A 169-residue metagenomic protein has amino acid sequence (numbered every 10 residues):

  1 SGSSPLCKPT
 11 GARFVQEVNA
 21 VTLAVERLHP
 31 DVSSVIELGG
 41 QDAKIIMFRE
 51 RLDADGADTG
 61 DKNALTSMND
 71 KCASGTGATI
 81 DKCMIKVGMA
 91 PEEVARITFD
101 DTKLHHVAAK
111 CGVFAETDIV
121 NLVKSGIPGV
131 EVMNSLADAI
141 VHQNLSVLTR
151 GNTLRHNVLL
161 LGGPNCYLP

Functional and structural regions predicted by a protein language model:
S1, L38-D42, T76, G162-N165: A short acidic Gly-Thr/Ser loop motif
S1-N19, I46-L52, A64: Short beta-strand-loop/turn "lid" adjacent to the catalytic site in phosphate-handling enzymes
G2-P5, N152-P169: Glycine-rich phosphate-binding loops at beta-strand->alpha-helix junctions
L28, E50, A54-K103: Glycine-rich phosphate-binding loop plus the immediately following alpha-helix
S33-I36, A73: Short glycine-aspartate micro-motif
N63, P128, G151-N157: Short, surface-exposed connector motifs at secondary-structure boundaries
A115-L148: Adenine-nucleotide phosphate-binding core of ATP-dependent small-molecule kinases
